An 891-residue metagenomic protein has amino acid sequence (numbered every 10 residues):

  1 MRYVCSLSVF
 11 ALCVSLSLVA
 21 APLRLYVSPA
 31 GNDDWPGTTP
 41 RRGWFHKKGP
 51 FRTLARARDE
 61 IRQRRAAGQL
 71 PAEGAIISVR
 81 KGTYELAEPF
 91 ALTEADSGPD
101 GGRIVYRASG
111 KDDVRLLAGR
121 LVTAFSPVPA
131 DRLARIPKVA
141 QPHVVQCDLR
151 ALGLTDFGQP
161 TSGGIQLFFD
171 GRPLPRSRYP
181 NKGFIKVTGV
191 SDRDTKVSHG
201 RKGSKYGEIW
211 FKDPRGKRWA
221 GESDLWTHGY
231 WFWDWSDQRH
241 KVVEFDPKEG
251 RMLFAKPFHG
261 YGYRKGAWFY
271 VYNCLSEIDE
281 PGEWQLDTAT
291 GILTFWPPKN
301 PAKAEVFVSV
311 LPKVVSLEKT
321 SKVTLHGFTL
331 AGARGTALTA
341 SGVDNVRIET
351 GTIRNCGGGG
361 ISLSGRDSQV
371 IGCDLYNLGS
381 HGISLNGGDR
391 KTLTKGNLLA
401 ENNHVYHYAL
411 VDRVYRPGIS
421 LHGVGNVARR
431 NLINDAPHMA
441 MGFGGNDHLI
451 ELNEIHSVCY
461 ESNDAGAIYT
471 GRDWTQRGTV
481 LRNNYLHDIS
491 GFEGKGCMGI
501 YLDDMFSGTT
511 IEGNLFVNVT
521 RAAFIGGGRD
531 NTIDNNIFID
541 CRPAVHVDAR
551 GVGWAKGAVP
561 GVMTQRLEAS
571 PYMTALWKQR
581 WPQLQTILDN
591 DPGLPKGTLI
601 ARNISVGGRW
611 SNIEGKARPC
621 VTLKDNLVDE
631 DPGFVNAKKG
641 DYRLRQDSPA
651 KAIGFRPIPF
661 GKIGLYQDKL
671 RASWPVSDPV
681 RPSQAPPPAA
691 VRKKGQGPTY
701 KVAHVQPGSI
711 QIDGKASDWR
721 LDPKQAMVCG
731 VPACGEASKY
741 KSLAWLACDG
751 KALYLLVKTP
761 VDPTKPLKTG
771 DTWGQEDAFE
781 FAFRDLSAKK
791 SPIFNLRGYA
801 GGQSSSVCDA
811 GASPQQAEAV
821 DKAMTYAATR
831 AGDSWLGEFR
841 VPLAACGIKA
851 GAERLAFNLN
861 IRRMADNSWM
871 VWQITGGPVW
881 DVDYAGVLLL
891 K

Functional and structural regions predicted by a protein language model:
M1-V4: Positively charged n-region of N-terminal signal peptides that target proteins for export
S6-S17: Bacterial N-terminal signal peptides
P22-R347, T352-R354, S362, K556-Q579 (+4 more regions): Extracellular polysaccharide-degrading/modifying enzymes targeting complex plant/algal/animal polysaccharides
P89, P99, G335-T339, R354 (+4 more regions): Glycine- and acidic/polar-rich repeat regions and solenoidal domains
R115, R251-L253, I292-T294, A522 (+5 more regions): General beta-strand recognition
K241-E244, E283-Q285, A440, L743-W745 (+1 more regions): Short, surface-exposed charged micro-motifs
A689-K891: Structural preference for beta-rich elements and adjacent junctions enriched in aromatics
